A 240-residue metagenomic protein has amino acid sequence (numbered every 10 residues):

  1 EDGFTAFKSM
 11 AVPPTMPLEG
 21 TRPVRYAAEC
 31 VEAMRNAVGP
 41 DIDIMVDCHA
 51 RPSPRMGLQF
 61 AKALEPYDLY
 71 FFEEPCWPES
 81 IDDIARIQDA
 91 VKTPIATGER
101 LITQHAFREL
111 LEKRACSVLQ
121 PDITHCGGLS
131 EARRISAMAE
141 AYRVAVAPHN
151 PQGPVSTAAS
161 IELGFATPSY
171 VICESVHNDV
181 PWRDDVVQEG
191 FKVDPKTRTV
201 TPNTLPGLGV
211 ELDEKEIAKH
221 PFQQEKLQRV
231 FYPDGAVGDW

Functional and structural regions predicted by a protein language model:
E1-A90: Metal-dependent enolase-superfamily TIM-barrel catalytic cores that perform enediolate-based chemistry
T15, T199-D213: C-terminal domain-closing interface element
K62, D68, W77-T199, P206: Shared catalytic-loop signature of beta/alpha-barrel
L208-W240: Extended hydrophobic packing segments that form well-structured cores
